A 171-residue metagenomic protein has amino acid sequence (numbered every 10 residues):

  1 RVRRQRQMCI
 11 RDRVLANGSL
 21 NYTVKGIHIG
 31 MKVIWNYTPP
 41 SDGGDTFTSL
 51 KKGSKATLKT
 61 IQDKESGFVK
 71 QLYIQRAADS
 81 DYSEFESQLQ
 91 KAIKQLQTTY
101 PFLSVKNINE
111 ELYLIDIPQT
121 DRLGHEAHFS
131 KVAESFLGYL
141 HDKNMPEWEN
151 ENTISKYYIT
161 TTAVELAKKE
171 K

Functional and structural regions predicted by a protein language model:
R1-C9: Single conserved hydrophobic/aromatic residue that forms the stacking wall/gate of nucleotide- or nucleobase-binding
V14-K171: C-terminal helical cap and adjacent loop that interface with cofactors, partners, or active-site loops
